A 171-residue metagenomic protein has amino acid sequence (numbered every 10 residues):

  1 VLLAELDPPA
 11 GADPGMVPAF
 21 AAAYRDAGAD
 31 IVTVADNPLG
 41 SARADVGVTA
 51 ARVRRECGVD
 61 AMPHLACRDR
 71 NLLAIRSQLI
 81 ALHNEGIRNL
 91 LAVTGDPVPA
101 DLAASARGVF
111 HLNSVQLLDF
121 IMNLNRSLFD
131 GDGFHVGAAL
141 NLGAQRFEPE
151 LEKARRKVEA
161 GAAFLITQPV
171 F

Functional and structural regions predicted by a protein language model:
V1-P14, A19, M122-F134: N-terminal amphipathic alpha-helix/helix-capping segment at the start of soluble metabolic enzymes
L2-P8, V32-V34, A61-L65, L90-A92 (+3 more regions): Hydrophobic faces of well-ordered beta-strands that scaffold small-molecule active sites in alpha/beta enzyme cores
P8-A12, P38-R43, R68-N71, L142-F147: Short, small-residue-enriched loops and turns at beta-alpha junctions that line or gate enzyme active sites
G11-D13, R68-L72, R107-Q116, T167-F171: Active-site glycine- and acidic-residue-rich loops that bind and position anionic ligands or nucleotide-like cofactors
R25, A29-T49, G95-V109, A163-F171: Glycine-rich, proline-tolerant flexible connector loops at the mouths of alpha/beta enzymes
R25, H83, V158-E159: Non-catalytic positions within long, well-ordered alpha-helices that form the structural scaffold/packing of enzyme
G40-L65, V109-G137: Alpha-helix-loop-beta-strand connector modules within alpha/beta enzyme cores
R70-N84, F147-R155: Catalytic cores of alpha/beta
